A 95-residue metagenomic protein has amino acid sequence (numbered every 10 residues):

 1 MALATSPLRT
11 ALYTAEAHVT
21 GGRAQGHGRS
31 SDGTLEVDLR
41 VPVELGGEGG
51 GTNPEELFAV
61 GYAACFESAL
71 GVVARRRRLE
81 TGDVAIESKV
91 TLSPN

Functional and structural regions predicted by a protein language model:
M1-V60, E67-N95: Extended beta-strand/beta-hairpin segments
